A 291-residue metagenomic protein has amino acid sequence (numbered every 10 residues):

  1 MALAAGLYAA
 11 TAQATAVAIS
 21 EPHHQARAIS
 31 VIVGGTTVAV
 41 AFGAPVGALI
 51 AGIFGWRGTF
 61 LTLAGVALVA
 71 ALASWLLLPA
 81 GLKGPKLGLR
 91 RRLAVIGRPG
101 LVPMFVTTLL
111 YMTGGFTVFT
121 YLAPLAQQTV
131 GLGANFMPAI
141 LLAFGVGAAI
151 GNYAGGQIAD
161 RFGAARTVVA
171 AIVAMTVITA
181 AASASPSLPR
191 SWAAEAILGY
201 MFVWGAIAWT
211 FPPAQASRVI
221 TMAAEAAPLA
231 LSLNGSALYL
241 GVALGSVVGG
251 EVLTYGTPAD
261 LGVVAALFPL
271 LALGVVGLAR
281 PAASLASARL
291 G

Functional and structural regions predicted by a protein language model:
M1-G35: Cytoplasmic helix-loop-helix junction between adjacent transmembrane helices in 12-TM secondary transporters
L7-S20, A208-A223: Intracellular juxtamembrane helix-capping segments at the cytosolic ends of symmetry-related transmembrane helices
H23, V31-L78: Helix-loop-helix hairpin linking two adjacent transmembrane segments in secondary transporters
L78-F105: Juxtamembrane intracellular "pre-TM" segments in multi-pass secondary transporters
R98-T117, F202-A206: Pair of pore-lining "gating" transmembrane helices in MFS-fold secondary transporters
G151-A164, L253: Helix-to-loop junctions at the C-terminal end of transmembrane segments in multipass secondary transporters
A165-A214: C-terminal transmembrane helical hairpin of 12-TM major facilitator-type secondary transporters
M222-T257, A265: A late C-terminal transmembrane helix in Major Facilitator Superfamily
